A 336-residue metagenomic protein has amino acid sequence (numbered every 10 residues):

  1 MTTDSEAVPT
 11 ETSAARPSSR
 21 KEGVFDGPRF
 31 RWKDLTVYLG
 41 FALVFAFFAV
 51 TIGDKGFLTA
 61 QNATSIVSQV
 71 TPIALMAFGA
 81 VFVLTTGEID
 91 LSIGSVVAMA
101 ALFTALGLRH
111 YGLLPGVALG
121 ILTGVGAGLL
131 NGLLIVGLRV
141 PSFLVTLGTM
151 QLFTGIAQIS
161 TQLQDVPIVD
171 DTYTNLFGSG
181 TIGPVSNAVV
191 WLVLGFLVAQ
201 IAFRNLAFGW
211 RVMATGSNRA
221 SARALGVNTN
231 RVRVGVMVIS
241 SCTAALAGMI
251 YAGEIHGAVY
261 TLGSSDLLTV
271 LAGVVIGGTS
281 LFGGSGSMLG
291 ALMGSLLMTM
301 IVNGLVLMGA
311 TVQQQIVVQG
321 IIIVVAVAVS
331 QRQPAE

Functional and structural regions predicted by a protein language model:
T2-L75, Y111-P115: Membrane-interfacial amphipathic/re-entrant helices at transmembrane-helix boundaries
F25-F30, T86-I89, G126-I168, A202-A207 (+4 more regions): Short loop segments and helix-boundary regions at transmembrane helix junctions of multi-pass inner-membrane proteins
D34-L39, I66, A74, S95-M99 (+7 more regions): Hydrophobic alpha-helical transmembrane segments
V37-V50, A80, M150-A157, W191-Q200 (+4 more regions): Hydrophobic core segments of alpha-helical transmembrane domains in multi-pass membrane transport and ion-translocation
V44-I52, L58-R109, L133-V140, V274-M288 (+2 more regions): Single transmembrane alpha-helix segments in multi-pass membrane proteins
G112-G120, G126-N131, I135, G183-A258: Helix-loop-helix "hairpin" substructures at the membrane interface of multi-pass membrane proteins
L138, S142-L206, V232-G235, E254-G263 (+1 more regions): Transmembrane helix-bundle core of multi-pass membrane transporters and related energy-transducing complexes
A244, E254-G320: Transmembrane alpha-helical segments in multi-pass inner-membrane proteins
